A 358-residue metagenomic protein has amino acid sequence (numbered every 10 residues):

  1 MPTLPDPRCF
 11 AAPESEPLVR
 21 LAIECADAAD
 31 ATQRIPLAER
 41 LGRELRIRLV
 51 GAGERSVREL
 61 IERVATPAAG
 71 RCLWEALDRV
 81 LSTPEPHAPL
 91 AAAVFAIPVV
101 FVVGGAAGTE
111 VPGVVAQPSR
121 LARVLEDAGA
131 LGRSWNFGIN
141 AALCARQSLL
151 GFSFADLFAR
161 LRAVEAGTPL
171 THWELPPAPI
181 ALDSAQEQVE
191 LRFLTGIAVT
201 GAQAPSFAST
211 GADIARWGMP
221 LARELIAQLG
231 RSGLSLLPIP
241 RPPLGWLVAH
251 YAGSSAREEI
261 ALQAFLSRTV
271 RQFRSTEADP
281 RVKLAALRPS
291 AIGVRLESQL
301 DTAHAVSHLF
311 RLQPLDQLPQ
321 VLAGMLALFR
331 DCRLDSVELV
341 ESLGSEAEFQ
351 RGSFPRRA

Functional and structural regions predicted by a protein language model:
M1-S153: Long, leucine/valine-rich, helix-dominated scaffolding and oligomerization segments
T3-C9, A159-R162, R357: Generic detector of bulky aromatic hydrophobic side chains
V100-G344: Extended, non-transmembrane interaction/recognition domains
Q350-A358: C-terminal recognition-helix end and immediately following basic linker of small zinc-binding "finger" domains
